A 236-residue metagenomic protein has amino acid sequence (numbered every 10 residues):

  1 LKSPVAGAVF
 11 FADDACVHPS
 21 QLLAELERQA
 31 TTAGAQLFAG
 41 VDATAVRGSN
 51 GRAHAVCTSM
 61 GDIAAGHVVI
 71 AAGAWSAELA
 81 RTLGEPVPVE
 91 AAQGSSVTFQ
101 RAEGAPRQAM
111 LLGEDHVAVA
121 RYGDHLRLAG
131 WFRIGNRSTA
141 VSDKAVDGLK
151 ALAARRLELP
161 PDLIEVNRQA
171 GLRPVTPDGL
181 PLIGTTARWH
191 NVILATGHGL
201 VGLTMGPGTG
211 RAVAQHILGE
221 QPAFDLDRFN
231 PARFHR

Functional and structural regions predicted by a protein language model:
P4-H67: Helical element adjacent to the flavin cofactor pocket in flavoenzyme catalytic cores
A8-V9, V56, V97, M110 (+1 more regions): Well-ordered beta-strand positions enriched in small/hydrophobic/aromatic, beta-favoring residues
F10-E27, A74-W75, A145-L152, G202 (+1 more regions): Mid-domain beta-loop-alpha active-site segment that forms a flexible, acidic cofactor/metal-binding surface
P19, G113-E114, A154-R236: C-terminal catalytic lobe of FAD-dependent flavoproteins
Q29, T82, H216-E220: Active-site catalytic microenvironments for nucleophilic, acid-base chemistry
G34-Q36, L126, V192: Short, conserved active-site loop motifs that form the nucleotide-linked donor/cofactor pocket
F38, V69, I193-A195: Hydrophobic/aromatic beta-strand patches that form the interior of the parallel beta-sheet core in alpha/beta enzyme
A45, R52-A53, D62-H190: Active-site substrate-recognition segment that forms the wall of the catalytic cavity or substrate channel
